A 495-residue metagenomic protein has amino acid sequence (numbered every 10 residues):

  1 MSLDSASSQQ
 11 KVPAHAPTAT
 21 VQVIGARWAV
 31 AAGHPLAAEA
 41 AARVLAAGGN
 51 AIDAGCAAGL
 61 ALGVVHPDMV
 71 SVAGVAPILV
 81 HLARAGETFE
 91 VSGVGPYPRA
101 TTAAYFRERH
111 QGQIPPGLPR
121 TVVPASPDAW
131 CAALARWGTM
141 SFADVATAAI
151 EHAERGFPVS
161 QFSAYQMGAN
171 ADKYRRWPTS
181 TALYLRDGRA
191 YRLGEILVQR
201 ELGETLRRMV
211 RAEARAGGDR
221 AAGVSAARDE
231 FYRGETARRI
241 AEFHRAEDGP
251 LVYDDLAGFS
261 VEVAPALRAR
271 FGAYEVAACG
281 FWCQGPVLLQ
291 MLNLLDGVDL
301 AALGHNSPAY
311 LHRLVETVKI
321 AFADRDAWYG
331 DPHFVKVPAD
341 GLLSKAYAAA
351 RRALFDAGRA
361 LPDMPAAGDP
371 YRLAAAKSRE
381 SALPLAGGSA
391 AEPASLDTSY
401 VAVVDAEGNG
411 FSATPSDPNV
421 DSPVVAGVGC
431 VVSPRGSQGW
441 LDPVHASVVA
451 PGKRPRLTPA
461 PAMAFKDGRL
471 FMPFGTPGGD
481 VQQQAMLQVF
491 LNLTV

Functional and structural regions predicted by a protein language model:
S2-E39, R43, G49-A226, F231-C283 (+3 more regions): Noncatalytic scaffold domains of N-terminal-nucleophile
V30-A31, E90-G93, E275-G280, V287-L292 (+5 more regions): Short, well-ordered beta-strand elements
V64-E90, E247-V252, S399, V404-M472 (+2 more regions): Active-site rim segments in enzyme catalytic domains, especially the processed small/beta chain of N-terminal
L202, A264-G297, E407, P415-G429 (+2 more regions): His/Glu-based metal-binding/catalytic segments typifying zinc-dependent metallopeptidases
F259-S260, A391-L396, R454-P455: Short loop/turn motifs at secondary-structure junctions and domain boundaries
R268-A269, A321, M463: A structural signal for short hydrophobic beta-strand segments in well-ordered beta-sheet cores
G285-A301, A464-D467, F471-M472, G479-V495: M16/insulysin-pitrilysin zinc metalloprotease superfamily fold
L300-S416, V428: Internal maturation/activation junctions in enzymes
